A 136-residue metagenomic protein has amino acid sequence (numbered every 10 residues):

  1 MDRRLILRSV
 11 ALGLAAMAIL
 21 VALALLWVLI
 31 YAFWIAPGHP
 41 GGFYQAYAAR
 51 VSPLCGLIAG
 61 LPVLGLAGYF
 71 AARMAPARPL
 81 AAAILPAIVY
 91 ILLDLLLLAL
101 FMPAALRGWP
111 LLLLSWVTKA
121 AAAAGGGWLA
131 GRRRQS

Functional and structural regions predicted by a protein language model:
M1-S136: Juxtamembrane/disordered regions of integral membrane proteins
